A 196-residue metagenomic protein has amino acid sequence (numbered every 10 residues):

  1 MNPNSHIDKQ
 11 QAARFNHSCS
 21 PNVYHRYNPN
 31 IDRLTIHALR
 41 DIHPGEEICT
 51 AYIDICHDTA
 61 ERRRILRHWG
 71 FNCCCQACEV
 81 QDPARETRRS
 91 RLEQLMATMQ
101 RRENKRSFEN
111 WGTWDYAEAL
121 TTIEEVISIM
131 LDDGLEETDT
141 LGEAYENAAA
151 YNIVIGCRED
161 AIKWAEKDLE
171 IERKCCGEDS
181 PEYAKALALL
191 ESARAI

Functional and structural regions predicted by a protein language model:
M1-Q10: C-terminal helical accessory/scaffold domains
K9-I155, D160, E170: C-terminal SET catalytic tail plus cysteine-rich post-SET Zn-binding segment of SAM-dependent SET-domain
A144, K185-A186: The tetratricopeptide repeat
A188-I196: Alpha-helical linker/edge segments of TPR/alpha-solenoid repeat scaffolds and analogous pre-/post-domain helices
